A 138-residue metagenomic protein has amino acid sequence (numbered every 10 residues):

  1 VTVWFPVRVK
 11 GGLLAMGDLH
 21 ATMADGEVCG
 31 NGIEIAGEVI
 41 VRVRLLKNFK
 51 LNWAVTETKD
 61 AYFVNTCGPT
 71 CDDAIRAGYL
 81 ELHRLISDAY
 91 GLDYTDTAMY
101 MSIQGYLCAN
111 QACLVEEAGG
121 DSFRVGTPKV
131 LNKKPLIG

Functional and structural regions predicted by a protein language model:
V1-D72, A77, H83: Conserved mixed alpha/beta catalytic, RNA-binding, or beta-rich assembly cores of soluble enzyme, regulatory
V1-W4, T70-Q104, C108: Alpha/propeptide regions of enzymes that mature by internal proteolysis
V9, I103-L107, L131: Acidic, glycine-rich active-site loops and adjacent beta-strand->loop/helix elements that engage anionic groups
K10-G12, C108, E116: Amphipathic, positively biased hydrophobic alpha-helical segments used for protein targeting and membrane insertion
G17, M99, I103, L114-V115: Flexible domain-boundary/linker segments
M23, Y106, E117-D121: Solvent-exposed, non-transmembrane amphipathic alpha-helical segments
V115-G138: Long, compositionally biased
